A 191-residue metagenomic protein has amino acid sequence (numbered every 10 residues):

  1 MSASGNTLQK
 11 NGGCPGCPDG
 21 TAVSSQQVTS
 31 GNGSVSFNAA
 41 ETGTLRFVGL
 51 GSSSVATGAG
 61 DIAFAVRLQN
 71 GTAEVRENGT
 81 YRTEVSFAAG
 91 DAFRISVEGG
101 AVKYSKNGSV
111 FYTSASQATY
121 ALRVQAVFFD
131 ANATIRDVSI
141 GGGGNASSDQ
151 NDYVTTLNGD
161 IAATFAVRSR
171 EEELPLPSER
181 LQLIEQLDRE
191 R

Functional and structural regions predicted by a protein language model:
M1-A3, A63-L68, A73-V75, V85 (+5 more regions): Short, exposed beta-strand/loop patches in secreted or surface proteins that constitute
S2-G13: Short carbohydrate-recognition loop motifs
G12-Q69, G159-E179, E185-R191: Secretory/extracellular carbohydrate-interaction modules and structurally similar beta-sandwich "look-alikes"
V35, D91-T113, S178, R191: Carbohydrate-binding surfaces in secreted/extracellular proteins
T57-A59, Y81-T83, S109-T113: Surface-exposed loop/edge segments in extracytoplasmic proteins
D61-N70, F93, V97, V124-F128: Broad, structure-driven detector of short, well-ordered beta-strand segments within folded domains
E74-A92: Short, aromatic/His-centered strand-loop micro-motif at the edge of beta-sheets
A118-N158, R168-R170, L176, R180-L183: Ligand-recognition surfaces built from glycine- and aromatic
